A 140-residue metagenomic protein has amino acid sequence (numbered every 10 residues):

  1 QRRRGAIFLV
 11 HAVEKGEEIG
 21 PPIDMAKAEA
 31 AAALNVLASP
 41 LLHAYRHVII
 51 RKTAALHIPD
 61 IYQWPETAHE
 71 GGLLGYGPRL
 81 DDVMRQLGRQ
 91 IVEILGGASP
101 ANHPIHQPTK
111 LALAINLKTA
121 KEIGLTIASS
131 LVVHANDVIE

Functional and structural regions predicted by a protein language model:
Q1-E140: Short hydrophobic alpha-helices and adjacent helix-cap/hinge residues
